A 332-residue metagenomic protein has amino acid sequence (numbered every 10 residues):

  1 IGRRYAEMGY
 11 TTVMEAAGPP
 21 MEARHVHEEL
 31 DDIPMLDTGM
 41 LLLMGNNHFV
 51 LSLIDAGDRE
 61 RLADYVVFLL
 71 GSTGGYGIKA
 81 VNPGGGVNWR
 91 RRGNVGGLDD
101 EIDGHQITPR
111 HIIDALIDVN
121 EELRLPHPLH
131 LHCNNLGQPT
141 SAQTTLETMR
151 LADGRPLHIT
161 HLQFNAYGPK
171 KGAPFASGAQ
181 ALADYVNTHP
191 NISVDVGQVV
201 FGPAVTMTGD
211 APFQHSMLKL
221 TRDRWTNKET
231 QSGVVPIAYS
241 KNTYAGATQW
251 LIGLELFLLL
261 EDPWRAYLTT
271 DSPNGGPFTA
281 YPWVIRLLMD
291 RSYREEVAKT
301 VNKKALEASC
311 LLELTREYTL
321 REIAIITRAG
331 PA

Functional and structural regions predicted by a protein language model:
I1-E101: Divalent-metal coordination cores built from histidine and acidic residues
A17-E22, N134-P139, S272-G276: Gly/Ser/Thr-rich loops at beta-strand to alpha-helix junctions that form or flank small-molecule/cofactor-binding
A23-V26, T145, V284: Hydrophobic packing residues within well-ordered alpha-helices of enzyme cores
G39-G45, P156-P169, V194-V199, E295-L306 (+1 more regions): A generic structural motif
D58-N82, G86-A266: Histidine/acidic residue-rich metal-binding segments in metalloenzymes
G233-L254, E295-A332: C-terminal helical cap
L268-T270: Short hydrophobic beta-strand that contains or immediately precedes a catalytic carboxylate
P273, P277-A298: Substrate-recognition/cap regions that form aromatic- and gly/pro-loop-enriched pockets for small-molecule ligands
